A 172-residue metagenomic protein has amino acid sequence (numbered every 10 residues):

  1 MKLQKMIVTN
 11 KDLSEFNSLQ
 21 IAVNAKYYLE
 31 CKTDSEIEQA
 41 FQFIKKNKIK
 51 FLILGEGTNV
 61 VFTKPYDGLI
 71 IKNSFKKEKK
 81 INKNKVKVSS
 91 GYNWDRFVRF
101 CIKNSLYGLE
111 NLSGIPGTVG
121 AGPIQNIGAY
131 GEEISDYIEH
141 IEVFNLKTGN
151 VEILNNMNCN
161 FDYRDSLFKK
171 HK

Functional and structural regions predicted by a protein language model:
M1-E133, Y137, I141, N145: Anion-binding (especially nucleotide phosphate/pyrophosphate-binding) glycine-rich loop and adjoining beta-alpha core
V151-K172: Long, positively charged amphipathic alpha-helical accessory segments at protein N-termini or as interdomain linkers
